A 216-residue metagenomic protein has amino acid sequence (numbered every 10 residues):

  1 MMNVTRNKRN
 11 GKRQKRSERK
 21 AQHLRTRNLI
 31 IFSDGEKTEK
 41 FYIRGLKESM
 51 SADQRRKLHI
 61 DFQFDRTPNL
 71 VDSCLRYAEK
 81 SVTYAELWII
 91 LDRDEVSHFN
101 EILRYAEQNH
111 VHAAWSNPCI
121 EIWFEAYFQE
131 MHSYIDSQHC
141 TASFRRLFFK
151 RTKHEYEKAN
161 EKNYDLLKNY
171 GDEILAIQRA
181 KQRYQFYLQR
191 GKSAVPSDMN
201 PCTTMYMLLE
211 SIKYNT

Functional and structural regions predicted by a protein language model:
M1-R9, K15-T26, K40, R44-D61 (+2 more regions): C-terminal accessory helical subdomains adjacent to catalytic cores in phosphodiester- and nucleotide-handling enzymes
G11, T67-V71, D198: A conditional alpha-helix N-cap/helix-loop micro-motif detector
R13-S17, V71-C74: Short amphipathic beta-strand starts and helix->beta connectors
I31-D34: Short hydrophobic beta-strand that contains or immediately precedes a catalytic carboxylate
K37: Serine-hydrolase catalytic-loop signature spanning alpha/beta hydrolases and amidase-signature enzymes
T67-D72, S97-E101: Active-site-adjacent loop/helix micro-motif of nuclease/hydrolase catalytic cores
P68-Y84: Short N-terminal edge-element motif at the start of the domain
